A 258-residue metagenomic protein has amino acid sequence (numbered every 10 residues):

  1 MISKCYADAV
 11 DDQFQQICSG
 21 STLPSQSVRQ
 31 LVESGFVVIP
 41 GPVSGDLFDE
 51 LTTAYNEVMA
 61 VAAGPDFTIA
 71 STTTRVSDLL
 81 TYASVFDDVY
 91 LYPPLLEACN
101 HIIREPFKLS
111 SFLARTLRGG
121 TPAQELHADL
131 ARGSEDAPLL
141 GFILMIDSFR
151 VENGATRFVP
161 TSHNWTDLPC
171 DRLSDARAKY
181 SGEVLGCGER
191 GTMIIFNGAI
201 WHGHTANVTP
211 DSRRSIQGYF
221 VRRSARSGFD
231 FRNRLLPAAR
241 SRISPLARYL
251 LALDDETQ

Functional and structural regions predicted by a protein language model:
M1-S34, P40-A128, R132-G133, P245-Y249: Non-heme Fe(II)-dependent double-stranded beta-helix
I2-S3, W165-Q258: Conserved double-stranded beta-helix
G35-F36, G191: Catalytic palm active-site di-aspartate
V38-I39, F142, I194-F196: Short hydrophobic-aromatic micro-motifs
G41, T161, F220: Active-site donor-binding loop signature of nucleotide-sugar glycosyltransferases
S111-A114, F142-L144, I216-F220: A structural signal for short, well-ordered beta-strand segments
G120-C187, A225-R234: Catalytic core of non-heme Fe(II) oxygenases with the double-stranded beta-helix
